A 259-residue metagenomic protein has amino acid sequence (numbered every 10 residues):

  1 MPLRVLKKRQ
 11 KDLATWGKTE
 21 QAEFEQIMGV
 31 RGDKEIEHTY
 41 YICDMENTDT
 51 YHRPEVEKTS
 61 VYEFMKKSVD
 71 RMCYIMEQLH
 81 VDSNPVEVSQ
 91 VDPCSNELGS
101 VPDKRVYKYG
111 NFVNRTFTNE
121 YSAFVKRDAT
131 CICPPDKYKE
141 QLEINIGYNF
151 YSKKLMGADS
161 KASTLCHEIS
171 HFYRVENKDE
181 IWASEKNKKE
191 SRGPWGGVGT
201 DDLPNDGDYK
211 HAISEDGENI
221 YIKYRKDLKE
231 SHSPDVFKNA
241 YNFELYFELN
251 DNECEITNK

Functional and structural regions predicted by a protein language model:
M1-A162, F172-K259: Predominantly extracellular/secreted Zn2+-dependent metalloproteases
E168: Walker B catalytic acidic pair
